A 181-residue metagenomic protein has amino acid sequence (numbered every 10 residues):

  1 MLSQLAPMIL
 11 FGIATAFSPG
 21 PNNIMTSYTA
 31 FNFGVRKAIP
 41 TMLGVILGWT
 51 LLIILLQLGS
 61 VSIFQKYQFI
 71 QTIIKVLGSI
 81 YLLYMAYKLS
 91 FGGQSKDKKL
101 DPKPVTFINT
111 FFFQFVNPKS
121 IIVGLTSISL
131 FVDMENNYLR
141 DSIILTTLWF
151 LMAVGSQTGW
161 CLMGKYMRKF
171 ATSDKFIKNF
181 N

Functional and structural regions predicted by a protein language model:
L2-T72, T126-L145: Juxtamembrane transmembrane-helix termini in multi-pass membrane transport proteins
A6-F11, I80-L83, I108-F112, L148-W149: Short alpha-helical transmembrane interface motifs in multi-pass membrane proteins
I13, F17, T50-L51, Y87 (+2 more regions): Hydrophobic/aromatic residues within the transmembrane alpha-helices of Major Facilitator Superfamily
K37-T106, M163, F170: Membrane helix-loop-helix hairpins that form the core translocation module of multi-pass transporters
I143-Y166: Hydrophobic alpha-helical transmembrane segments of multi-pass membrane transport proteins, especially secondary
L162-N181: Interfacial loop-to-transmembrane junctions
